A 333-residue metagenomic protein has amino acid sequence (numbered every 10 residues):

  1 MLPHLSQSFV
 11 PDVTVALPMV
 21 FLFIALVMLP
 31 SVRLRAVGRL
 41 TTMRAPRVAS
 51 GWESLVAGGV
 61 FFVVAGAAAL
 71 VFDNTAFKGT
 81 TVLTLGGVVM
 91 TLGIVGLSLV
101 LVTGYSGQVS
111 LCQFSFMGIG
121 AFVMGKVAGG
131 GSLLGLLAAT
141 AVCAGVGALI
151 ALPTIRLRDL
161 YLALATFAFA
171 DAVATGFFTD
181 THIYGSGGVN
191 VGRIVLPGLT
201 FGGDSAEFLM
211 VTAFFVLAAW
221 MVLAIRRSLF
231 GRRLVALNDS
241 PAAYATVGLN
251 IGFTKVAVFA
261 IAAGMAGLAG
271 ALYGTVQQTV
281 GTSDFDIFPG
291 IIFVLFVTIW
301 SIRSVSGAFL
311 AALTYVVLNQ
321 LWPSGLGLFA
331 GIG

Functional and structural regions predicted by a protein language model:
M1-G333: Transmembrane alpha-helices and adjacent helix-loop boundaries
